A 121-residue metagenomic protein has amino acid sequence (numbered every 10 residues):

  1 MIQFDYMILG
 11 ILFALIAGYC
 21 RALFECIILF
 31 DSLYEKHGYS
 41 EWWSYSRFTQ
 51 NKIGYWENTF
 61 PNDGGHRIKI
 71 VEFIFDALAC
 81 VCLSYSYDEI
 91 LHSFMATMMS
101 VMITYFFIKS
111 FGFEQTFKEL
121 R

Functional and structural regions predicted by a protein language model:
I2-R121: Catalytic phosphate/metal-binding cores of nucleic-acid and nucleotide-processing enzymes, i.e., regions that mediate
